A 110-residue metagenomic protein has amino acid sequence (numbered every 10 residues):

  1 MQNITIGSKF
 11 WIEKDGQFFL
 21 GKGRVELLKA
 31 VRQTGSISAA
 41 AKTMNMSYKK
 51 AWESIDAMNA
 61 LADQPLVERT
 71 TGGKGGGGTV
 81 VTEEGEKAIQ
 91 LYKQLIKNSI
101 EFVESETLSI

Functional and structural regions predicted by a protein language model:
N3-G16: Short, Lys/Arg-enriched N-terminal segment that forms or immediately precedes the first helix of a structured domain
L27-L28: Short alpha-helical "packing" element that flanks the helix-turn-helix/winged-helix DNA-binding module
T34-K42: Short helix-boundary/capping micro-motifs
N45-S47: Central "turn" residue of the DNA-binding helix-turn-helix
S54: Residues within the DNA-recognition helix of helix-turn-helix
A60-P65: Residue cluster at the C-terminal edge of the helix-turn-helix DNA-binding motif
R69-Y92: Basic, amphipathic "hinge/linker" alpha-helix immediately C-terminal to the N-terminal HTH DNA-binding motif
A88-T107: Alpha-helical linker/hinge and terminal dimerization helices associated with HTH transcriptional regulators
